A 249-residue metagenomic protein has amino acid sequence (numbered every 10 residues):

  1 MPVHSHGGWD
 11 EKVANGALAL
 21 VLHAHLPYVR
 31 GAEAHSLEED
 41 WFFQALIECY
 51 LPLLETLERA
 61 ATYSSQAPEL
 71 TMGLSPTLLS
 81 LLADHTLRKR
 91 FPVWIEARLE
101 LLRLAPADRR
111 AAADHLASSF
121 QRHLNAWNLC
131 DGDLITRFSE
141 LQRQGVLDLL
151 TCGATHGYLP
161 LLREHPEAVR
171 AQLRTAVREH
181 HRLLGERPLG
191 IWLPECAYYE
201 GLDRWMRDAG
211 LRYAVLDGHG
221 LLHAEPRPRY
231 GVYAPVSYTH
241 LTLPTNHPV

Functional and structural regions predicted by a protein language model:
G7-Q66, H85-T86, R90-V93, A97-S118: N-terminal regions that are enriched for targeting/export leaders and immediately downstream pro/stem segments
A17-V21, E69-G73, D148-T151, G190 (+1 more regions): Structural preference for beta-strand elements that scaffold enzyme active sites
P27-R30, L78-A83, G157-L161, Y198-L202 (+1 more regions): Short catalytic/ligand-binding loop motif for oxyanion handling, primarily in non-cytosolic enzymes, centered on
A60-S65, D133-L150: Acidic (Asp/Glu)-rich catalytic clusters
G73-L78, G153-T155, G190-Y199: Short, solvent-exposed turn/loop segments enriched in Gly/Ser/Thr/Pro and often Arg
F91-D108, R170-R174, R207-P226, V232-P235: Acidic, His- and aromatic-enriched active-site or binding-groove loops in soluble protein domains that engage sugars
P166-L193: CE4/NodB-like, metal-dependent polysaccharide N-deacetylase domain that modifies extracellular/periplasmic N-acetylated
T239-T245: Conserved small/polar residues in nucleotide/adenosyl-binding loops
